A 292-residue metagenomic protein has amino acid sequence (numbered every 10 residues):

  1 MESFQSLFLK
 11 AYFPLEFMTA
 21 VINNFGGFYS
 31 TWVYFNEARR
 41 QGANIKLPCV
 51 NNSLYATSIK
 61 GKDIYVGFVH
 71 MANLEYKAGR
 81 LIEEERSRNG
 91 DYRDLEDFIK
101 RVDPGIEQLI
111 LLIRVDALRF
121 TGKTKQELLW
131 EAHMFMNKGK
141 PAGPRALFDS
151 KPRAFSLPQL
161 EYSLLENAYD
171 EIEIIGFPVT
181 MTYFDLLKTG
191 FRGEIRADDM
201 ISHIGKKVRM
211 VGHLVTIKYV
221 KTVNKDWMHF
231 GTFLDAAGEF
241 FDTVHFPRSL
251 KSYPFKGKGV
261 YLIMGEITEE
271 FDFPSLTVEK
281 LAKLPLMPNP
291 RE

Functional and structural regions predicted by a protein language model:
M1-E292: Noncatalytic, beta-rich nucleic-acid-contacting surfaces in large DNA/RNA-processing enzymes
